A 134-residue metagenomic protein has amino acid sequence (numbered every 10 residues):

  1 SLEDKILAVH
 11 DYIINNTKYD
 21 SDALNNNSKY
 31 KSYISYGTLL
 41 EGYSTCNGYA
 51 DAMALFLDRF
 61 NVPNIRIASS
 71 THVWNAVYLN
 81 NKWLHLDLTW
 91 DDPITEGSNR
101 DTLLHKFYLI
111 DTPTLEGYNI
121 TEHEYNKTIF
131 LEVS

Functional and structural regions predicted by a protein language model:
S1-T38: Secondary-structure boundary elements
E3-D4, L40-G48: Soluble non-cytosolic domains of exported or imported proteins
K5, K18, K29-K31, R66 (+3 more regions): Context-gated lysine
V9-H10, Y19, K29-Y30, A54-F60 (+4 more regions): Aromatic-enriched hydrophobic runs in primary sequence
Y33-T38, Y108-T112, T121: Short, solvent-exposed coil/turn linker segments
I34-G37, E41, K82-L88: Short, well-ordered strand-loop elements centered on a beta-strand within folded domains, enriched for acidic residues
N47-L115: Hydrophobic/aromatic-rich core segments of domains that either
P113-S134: Charged, amphipathic alpha-helical linkers/stalks
